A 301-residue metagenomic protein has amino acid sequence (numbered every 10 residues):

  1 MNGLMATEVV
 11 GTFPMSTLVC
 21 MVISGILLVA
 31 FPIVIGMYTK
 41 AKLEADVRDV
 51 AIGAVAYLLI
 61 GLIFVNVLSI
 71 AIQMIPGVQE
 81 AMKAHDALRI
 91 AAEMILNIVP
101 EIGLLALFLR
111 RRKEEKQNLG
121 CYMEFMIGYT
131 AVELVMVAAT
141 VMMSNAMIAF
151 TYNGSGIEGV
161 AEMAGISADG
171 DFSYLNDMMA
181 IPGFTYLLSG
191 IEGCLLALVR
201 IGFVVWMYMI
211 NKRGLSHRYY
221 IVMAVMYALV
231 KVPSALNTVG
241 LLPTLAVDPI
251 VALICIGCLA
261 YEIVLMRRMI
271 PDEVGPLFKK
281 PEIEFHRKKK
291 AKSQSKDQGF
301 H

Functional and structural regions predicted by a protein language model:
N2-H301: Hydrophobic alpha-helical segments at protein termini of multi-pass membrane proteins
